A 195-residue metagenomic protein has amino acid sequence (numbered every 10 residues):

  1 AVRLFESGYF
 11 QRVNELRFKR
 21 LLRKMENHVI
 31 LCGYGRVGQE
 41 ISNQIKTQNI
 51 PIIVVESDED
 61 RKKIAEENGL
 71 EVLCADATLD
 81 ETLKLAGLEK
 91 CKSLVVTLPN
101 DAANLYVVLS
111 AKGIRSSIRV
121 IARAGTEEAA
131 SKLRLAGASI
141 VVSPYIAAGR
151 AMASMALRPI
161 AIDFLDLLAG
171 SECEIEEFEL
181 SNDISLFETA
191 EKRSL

Functional and structural regions predicted by a protein language model:
A1-L195: Cytosolic regulatory regions of ion transport systems
